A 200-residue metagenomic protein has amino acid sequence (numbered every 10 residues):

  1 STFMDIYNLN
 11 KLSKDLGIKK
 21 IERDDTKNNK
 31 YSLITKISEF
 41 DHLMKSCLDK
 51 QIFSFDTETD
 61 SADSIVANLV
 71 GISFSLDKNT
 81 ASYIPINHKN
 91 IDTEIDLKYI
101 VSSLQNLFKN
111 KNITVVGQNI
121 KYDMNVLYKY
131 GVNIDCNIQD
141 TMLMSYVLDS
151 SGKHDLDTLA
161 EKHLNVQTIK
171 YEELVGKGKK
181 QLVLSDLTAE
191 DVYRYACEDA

Functional and structural regions predicted by a protein language model:
S1-I72, I86-L107: Long, highly charged low-complexity segments
K27-K30, A67-V70, F74-A200: Active-site-proximal helix-loop-helix substrate-binding element of RNase H-like nuclease domains
